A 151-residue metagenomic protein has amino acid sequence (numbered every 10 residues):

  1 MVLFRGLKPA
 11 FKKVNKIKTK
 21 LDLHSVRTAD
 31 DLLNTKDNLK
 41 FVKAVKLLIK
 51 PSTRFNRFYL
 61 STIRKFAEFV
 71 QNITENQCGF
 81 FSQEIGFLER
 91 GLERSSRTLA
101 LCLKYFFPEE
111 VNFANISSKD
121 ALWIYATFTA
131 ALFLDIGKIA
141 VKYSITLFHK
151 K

Functional and structural regions predicted by a protein language model:
M1-L21: N-terminal low-structure segments adjacent to metalloprotease catalytic domains across cellular compartments
K18-K151: Acidic/His-rich, divalent-metal-binding segments that scaffold phosphate/diphosphate chemistry
